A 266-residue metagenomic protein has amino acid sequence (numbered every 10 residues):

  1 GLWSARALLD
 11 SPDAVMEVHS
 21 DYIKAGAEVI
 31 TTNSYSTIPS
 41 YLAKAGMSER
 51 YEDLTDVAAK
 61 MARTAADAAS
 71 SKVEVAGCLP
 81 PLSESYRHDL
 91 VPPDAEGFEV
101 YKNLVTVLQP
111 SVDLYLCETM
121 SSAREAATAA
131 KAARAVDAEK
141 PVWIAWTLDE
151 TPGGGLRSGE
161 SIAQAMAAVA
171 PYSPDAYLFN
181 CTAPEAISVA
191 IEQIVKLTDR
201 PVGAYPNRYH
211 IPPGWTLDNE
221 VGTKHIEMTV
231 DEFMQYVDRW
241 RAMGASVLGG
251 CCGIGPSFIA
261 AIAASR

Functional and structural regions predicted by a protein language model:
G1-R266: Domain-level signal for soluble alpha/beta catalytic cores
